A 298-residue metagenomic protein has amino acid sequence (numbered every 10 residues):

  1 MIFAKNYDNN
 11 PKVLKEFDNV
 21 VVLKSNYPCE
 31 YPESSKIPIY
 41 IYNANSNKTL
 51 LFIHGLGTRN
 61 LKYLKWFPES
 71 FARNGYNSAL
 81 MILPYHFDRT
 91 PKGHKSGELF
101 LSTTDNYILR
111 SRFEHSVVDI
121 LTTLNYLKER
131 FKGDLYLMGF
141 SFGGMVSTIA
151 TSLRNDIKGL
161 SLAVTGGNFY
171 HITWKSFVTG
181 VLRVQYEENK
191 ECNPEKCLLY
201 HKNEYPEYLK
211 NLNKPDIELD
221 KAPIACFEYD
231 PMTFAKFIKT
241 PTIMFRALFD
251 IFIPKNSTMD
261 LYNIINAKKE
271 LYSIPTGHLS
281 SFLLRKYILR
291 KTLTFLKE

Functional and structural regions predicted by a protein language model:
K5-N45: N-terminal cap/lid segment of alpha/beta-hydrolase-fold proteins
P38-I39, N47-G55: Short beta-strand element of the alpha/beta-hydrolase
K65-S70, Y76-H115: Cap/lid segment of the alpha/beta-hydrolase catalytic domain
I149-P215, S273: Hydrolase active-site cap/lid region
I238, M244-R246, D250: Short beta-strand/loop motif that positions the catalytic acidic residue of the alpha/beta-hydrolase fold
I251-S257: Conserved alpha/beta-hydrolase "acid-adjacent" motif
N263-L279: Catalytic histidine neighborhood in serine/cysteine hydrolases with alpha/beta-hydrolase-type architecture
T276-L289: Catalytic histidine-centered segment of alpha/beta-hydrolase-like enzymes
